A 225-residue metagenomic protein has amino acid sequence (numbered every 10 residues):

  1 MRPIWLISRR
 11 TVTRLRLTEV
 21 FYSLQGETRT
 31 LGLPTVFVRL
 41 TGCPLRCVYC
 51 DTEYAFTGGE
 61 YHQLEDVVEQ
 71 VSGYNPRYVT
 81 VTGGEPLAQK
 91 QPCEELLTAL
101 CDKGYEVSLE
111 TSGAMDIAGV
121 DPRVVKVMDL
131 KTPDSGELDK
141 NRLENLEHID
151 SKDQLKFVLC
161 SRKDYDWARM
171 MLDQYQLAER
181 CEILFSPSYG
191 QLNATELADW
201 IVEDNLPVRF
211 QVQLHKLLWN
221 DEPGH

Functional and structural regions predicted by a protein language model:
M1-T41, L45-Y49, D204-Q211, L218-N220: Flexible, acidic/Gly-rich N-terminal and inter-domain linker regions that tether and position cofactor-handling modules
R10, L15, P34-T35, L45-V124: Conserved Radical SAM active-site core
Q25, V68-S72, D173: Generic structural signal for well-ordered alpha-helical scaffold segments
A88-H225: Conserved AdoMet/S-adenosylmethionine-binding subsite of the radical SAM
